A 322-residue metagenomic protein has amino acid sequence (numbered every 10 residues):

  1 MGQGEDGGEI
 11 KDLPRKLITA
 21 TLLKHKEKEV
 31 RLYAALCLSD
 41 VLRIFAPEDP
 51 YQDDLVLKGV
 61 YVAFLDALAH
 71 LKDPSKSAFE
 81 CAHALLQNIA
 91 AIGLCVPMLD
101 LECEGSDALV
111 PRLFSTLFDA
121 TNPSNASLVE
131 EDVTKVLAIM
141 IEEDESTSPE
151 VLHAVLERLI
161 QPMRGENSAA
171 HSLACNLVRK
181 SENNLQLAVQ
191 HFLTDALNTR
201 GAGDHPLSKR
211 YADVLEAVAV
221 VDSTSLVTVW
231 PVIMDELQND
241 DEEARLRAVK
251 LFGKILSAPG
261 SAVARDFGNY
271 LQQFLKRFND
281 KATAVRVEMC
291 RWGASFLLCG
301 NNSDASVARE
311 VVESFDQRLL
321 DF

Functional and structural regions predicted by a protein language model:
M1, C37-E48, A82-V96, V133-E143 (+8 more regions): Hydrophobic residues within the alpha-helices of tandem HEAT/HEAT-like
G4-T21, I44-A69, E102-L117, S148-I160 (+4 more regions): HEAT/HEAT-like alpha-solenoid repeats
K26, V30, F45-E48: A broadly used, surface-exposed interaction patch
K26-E27, A78, N125-A126, M163 (+3 more regions): Short inter-helical turns and helix N-cap capping residues of alpha-solenoid HEAT/ARM repeat scaffolds
L65-L156: Extended, charged alpha-helical interaction scaffolds
E166-V189, L207: Eukaryotic acidic, Ser/Thr-rich intrinsically disordered low-complexity regions
